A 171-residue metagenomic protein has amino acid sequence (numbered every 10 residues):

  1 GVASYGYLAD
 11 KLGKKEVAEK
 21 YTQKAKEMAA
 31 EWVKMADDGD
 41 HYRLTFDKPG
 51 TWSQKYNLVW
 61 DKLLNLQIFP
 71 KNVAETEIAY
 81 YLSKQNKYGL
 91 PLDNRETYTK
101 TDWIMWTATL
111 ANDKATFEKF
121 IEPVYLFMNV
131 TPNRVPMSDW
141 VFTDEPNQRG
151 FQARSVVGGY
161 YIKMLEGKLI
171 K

Functional and structural regions predicted by a protein language model:
Y5-T22: Inter-helical turn/loop segments and adjacent helix faces that build the functional surface of alpha-helical bundle
L8, L66-Q67, K168: Residue-level signature of the C-terminal ends
K26-E122, V130, R134, S155: Extended ligand-binding clefts on enzyme/binding-domain cores
L110, S138-K171: Terminal, non-catalytic domain-edge segments
